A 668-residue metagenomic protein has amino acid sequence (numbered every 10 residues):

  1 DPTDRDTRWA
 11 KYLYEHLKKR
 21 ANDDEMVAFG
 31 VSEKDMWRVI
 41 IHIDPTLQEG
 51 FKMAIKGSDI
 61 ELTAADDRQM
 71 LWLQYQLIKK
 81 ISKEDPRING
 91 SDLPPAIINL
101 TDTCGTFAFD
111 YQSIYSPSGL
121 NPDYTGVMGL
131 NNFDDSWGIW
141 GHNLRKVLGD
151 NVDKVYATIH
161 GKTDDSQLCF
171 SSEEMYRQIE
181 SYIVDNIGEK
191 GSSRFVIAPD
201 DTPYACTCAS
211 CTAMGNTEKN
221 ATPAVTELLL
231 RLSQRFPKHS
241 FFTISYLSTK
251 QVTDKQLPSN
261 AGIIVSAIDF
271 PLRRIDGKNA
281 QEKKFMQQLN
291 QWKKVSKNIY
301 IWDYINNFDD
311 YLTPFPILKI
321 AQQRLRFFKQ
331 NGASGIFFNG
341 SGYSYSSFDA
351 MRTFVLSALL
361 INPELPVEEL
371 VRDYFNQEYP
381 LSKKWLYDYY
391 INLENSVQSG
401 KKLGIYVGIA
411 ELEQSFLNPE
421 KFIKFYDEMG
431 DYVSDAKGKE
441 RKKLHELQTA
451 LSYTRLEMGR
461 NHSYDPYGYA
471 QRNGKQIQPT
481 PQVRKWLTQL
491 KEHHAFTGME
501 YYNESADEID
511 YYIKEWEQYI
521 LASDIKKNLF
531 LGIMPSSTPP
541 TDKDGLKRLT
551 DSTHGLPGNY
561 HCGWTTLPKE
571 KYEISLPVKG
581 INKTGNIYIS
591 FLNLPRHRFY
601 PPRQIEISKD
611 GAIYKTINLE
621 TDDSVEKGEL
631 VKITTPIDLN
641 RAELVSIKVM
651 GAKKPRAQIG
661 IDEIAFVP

Functional and structural regions predicted by a protein language model:
D4, R8-Y12, H16, P45-L229 (+3 more regions): Feature activates predominantly on carbohydrate-active enzymes
E25-E49: Short, well-ordered secondary-structure micro-motifs within conserved domains or adaptor modules
M175, K283-K384, D388: Structured mid-domain segments that build the active-site/substrate or prosthetic-cofactor binding neighborhood
L359-L549, T553: Catalytic domains of carbohydrate-active enzymes that cleave complex glycans
E515-T584, S590-P601, E620-K627, R656-V667: Disordered, acidic Ser/Thr/Pro-rich linker "stalks" and the adjacent N-terminal cap of the next globular domain
R598-G611: Short, surface-exposed beta-strand/strand-loop-strand elements in extracellular ectodomains
I613-I637: Extracellular carbohydrate recognition and processing domains and analogous Trp-centered ligand-binding platforms
I647-P655: Short beta-strand-plus-loop segments that form exposed binding edges in beta-rich domains
